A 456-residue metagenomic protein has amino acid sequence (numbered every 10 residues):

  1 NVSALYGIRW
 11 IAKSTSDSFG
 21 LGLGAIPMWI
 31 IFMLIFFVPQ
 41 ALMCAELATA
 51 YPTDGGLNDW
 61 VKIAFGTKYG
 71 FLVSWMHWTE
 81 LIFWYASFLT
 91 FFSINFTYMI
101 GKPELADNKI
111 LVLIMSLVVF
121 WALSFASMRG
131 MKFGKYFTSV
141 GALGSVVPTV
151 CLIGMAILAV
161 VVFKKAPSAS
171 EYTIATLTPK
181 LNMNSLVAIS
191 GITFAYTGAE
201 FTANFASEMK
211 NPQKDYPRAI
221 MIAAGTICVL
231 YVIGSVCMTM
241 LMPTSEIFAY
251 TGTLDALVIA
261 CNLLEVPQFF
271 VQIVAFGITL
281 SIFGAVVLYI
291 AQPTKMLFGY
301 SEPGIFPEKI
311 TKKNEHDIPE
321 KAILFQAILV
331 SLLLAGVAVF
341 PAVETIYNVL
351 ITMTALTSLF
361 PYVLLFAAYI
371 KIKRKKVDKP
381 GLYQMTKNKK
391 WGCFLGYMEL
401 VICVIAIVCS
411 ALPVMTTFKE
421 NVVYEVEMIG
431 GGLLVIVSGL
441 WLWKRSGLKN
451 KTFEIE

Functional and structural regions predicted by a protein language model:
N1, L113, K210-Q213, I222-I227 (+2 more regions): Loop-to-transmembrane helix boundary motifs in multi-pass membrane proteins
N1-I94, T193, A199-T202, L412-K419 (+1 more regions): Transmembrane helix-boundary motif of multi-pass solute transporters/channels
S16-P27, I100-L111, M131-A142, A335-I370 (+2 more regions): Transmembrane helix-loop boundary segments of multi-pass membrane transporters
P27, E104-L111, S139-A275: Helix-loop-helix junctions that connect adjacent transmembrane segments in multi-pass membrane transporters
D59-W60, G66, Y98, K102 (+2 more regions): TM-loop-TM module centered on a large, flexible mid-protein loop between adjacent transmembrane helices in multi-pass
M76-F91, Y196, F201-F205, Q268-E308 (+3 more regions): Membrane-helix boundary/coupling elements in multi-pass transport proteins
F96, L113-K165, T197, I220-T226 (+3 more regions): Membrane-interface loop-to-helix entry segments
K313-H316, Y362-P413: C-terminal membrane-solvent junction of multi-pass transporters and transport-like membrane proteins
